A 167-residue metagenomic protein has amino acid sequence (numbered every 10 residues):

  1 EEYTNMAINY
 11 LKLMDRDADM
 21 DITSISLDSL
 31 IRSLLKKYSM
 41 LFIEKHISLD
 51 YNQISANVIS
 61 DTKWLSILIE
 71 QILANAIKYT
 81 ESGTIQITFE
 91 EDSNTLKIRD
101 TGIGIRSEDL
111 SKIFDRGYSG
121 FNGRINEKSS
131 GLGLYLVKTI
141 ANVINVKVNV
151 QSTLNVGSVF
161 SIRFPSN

Functional and structural regions predicted by a protein language model:
D15-M20, Q53, N57-D61: Conserved micro-motifs of the catalytic ATP-binding
T23-S24, I43-E44, S48-N57: Conserved catalytic submotifs in the C-terminal HATPase_c
A76-I77: Short helix-loop "hinge" at the ATP-lid/N-box region of the Bergerat-fold HATPase_c
T84-N94: Short beta-strand/loop element within the Bergerat-fold HATPase_c
D100: Acidic ATP/Mg2+-coordinating residue in the GHKL
I105-Y118: Short conserved segment of the HATPase_c
